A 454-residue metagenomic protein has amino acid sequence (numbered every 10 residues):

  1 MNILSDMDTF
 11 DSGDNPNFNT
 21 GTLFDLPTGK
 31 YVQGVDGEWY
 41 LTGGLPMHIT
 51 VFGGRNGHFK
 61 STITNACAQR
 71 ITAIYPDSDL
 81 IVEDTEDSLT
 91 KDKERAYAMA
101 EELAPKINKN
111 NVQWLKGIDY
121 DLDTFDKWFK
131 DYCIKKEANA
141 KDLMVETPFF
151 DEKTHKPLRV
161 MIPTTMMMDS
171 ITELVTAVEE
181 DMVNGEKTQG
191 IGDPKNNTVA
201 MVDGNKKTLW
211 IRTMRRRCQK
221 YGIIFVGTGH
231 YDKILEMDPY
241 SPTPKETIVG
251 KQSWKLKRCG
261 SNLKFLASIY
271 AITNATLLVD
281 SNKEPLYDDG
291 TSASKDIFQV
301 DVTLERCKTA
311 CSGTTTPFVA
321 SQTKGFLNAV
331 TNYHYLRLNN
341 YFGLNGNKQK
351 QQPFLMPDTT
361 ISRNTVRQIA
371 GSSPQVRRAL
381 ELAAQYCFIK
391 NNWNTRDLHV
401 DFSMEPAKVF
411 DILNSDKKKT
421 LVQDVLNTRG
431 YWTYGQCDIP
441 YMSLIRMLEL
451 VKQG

Functional and structural regions predicted by a protein language model:
M1-K109: The Walker A/P-loop phosphate-binding site
G21-W39, E137-P157, T243-V249: Intrinsically disordered, low-complexity domain-flanking/linker segments in eukaryotic proteins, enriched
T42-L45, I71-P76, H155-M161, R216-Y221 (+1 more regions): Conserved catalytic network of the ASCE P-loop NTPase/AAA+ motor domain
H48, K60-I63, T90, D121 (+9 more regions): Helical mechanochemical/support elements of P-loop NTPase systems and associated helical scaffolds
D77-T198: Conserved inter-motif catalytic segment of the P-loop NTP-binding fold
N196-T331: Phosphate-binding/switch region of NTP-binding enzymes
Q299-G371: Active-site/pore-lining binding-face segments in mid-to-C-terminal subdomains
N347-G454: Terminal-proximal interaction/regulatory segments of ATP-powered molecular machines
